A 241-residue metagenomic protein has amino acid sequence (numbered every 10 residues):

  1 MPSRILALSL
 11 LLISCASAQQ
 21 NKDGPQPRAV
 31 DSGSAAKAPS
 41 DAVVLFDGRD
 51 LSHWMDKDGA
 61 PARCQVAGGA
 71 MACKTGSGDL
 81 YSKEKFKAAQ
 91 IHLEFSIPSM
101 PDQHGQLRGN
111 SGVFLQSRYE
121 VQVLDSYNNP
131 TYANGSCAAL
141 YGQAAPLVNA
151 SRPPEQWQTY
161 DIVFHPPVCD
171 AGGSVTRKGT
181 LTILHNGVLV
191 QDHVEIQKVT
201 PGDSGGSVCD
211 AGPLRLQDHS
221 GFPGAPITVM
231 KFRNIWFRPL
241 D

Functional and structural regions predicted by a protein language model:
P2-L8: Sec-dependent signal peptide recognition, specifically the positively charged N-region followed immediately by
A16-D241: Carbohydrate-interacting regions of secretory-pathway proteins
